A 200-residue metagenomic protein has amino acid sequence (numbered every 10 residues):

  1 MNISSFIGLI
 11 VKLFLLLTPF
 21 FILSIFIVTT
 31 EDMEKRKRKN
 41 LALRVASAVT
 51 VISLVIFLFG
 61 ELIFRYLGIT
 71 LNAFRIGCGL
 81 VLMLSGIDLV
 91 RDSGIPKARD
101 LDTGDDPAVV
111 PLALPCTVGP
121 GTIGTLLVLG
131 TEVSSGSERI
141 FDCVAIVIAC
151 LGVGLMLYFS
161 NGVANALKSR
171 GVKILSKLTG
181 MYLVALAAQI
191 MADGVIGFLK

Functional and structural regions predicted by a protein language model:
M1-L16, D92-A113: Small-residue-enriched transmembrane helix starts and helix-helix packing motifs in multi-pass inner-membrane proteins
S5-I22, L71-L82, F141-V153: Structural signature of hydrophobic alpha-helical transmembrane segments
S5-V55: Juxtamembrane transmembrane-helix termini in multi-pass membrane transport proteins
L23-T30, P96, V110-P115, T122-V133: Generic transmembrane alpha-helix signature in multi-pass membrane proteins, especially transporters/channels
K39-L89: Membrane helix-loop-helix hairpins that form the core translocation module of multi-pass transporters
L54-F59, T117-G130, L183-G197: Hydrophobic alpha-helical transmembrane segments in multi-pass integral membrane proteins
L67-N72, L155-M156, S160-L175: Membrane interface segments of multi-pass transport proteins and intramembrane proteases
V81-L101, L186-G197: Transmembrane helix exit motif
